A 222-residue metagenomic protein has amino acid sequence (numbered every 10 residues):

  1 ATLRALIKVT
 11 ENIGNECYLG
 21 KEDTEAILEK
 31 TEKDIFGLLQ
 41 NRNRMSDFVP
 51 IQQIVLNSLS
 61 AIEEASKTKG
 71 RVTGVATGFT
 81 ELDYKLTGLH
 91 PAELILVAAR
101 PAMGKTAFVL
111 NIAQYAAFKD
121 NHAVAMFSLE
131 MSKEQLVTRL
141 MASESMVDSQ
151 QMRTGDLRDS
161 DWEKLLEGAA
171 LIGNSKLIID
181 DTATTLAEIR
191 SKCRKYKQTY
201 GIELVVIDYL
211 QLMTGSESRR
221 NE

Functional and structural regions predicted by a protein language model:
A1-T68, A92, A98, A102-M103 (+3 more regions): Short, small/acidic-rich helices and loops at N termini and domain boundaries of DNA replication/processing enzymes
T2-V9, I13, G20-I27, T31-D34 (+11 more regions): Helical mechanochemical/support elements of P-loop NTPase systems and associated helical scaffolds
E64, T68-L89: P-loop NTPase nucleotide-binding/switch module
F79, T87-M131, T185-K197, E203-V206 (+1 more regions): P-loop NTPase nucleotide-binding module
Y115-G201, G215: Cytosolic-facing regulatory segments adjacent to core modules
Y209: Walker B catalytic acidic pair
L212: Residues immediately C-terminal
G215-N221: Short acidic, glycine/proline-rich loop/turn micro-motifs
